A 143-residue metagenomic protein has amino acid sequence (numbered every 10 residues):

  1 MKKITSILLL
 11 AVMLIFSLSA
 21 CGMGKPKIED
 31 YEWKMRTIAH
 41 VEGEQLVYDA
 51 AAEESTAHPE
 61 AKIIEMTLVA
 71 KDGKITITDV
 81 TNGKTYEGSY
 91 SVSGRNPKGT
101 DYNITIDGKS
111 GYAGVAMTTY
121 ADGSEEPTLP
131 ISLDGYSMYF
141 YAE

Functional and structural regions predicted by a protein language model:
K2-M23: Sec-dependent N-terminal signal peptides of Gram-positive bacterial secreted proteins and lipoproteins
C21-G43: N-terminal helix-cap/turn-to-beta initiation motif at the start of protein domains
P26-K34, A52-E54, K71-T76, P97-N103 (+1 more regions): Short, hydrophobic/aromatic-rich segments at coil-to-beta transitions
T37-H40, I77-T81, I131-D134: Beta-turn initiation residues at beta-strand->coil junctions
Q45-P97: N-terminal glycine/threonine-rich, aromatic-flanked beta-hairpin/loop signature
A51-H58, G94-Y120: An anionic, turn-rich surface loop/hairpin at beta-sheet edges that serves as a generic interaction/coordination patch
T81-G83, D107-Y112, L133-S137: Glycine-centered tight beta-turn/hairpin loop motif at sheet-sheet or coil-to-beta transitions
T85-N96, P130-E143: Edge beta-strand at a domain terminus
